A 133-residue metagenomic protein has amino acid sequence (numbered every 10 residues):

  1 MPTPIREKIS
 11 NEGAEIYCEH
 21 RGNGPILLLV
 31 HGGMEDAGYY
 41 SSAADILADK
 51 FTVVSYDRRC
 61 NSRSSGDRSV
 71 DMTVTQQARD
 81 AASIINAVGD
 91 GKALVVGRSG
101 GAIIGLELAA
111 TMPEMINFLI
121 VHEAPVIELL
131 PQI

Functional and structural regions predicted by a protein language model:
P2, E7-G66, V70, I84: Conserved HGGG/HGGXW glycine-rich cap/lid loop of the alpha/beta-hydrolase fold
P4-I5, N23, G89-G91, M115: Short loop/turn motifs at secondary-structure junctions
Y39-Y40, S64-S65, G105-E107, L130-P131: Short glycine-/acidic-enriched loop or helix-start segments at secondary-structure transitions that form or flank
A48, A82, A110-P113: A structural alpha-helix within SAM-dependent methyltransferase catalytic domains
S65-Q77, L129-L130: Catalytic nucleophile-loop/oxyanion-hole region of alpha/beta-hydrolase and closely related hydrolase-like folds
T75-A93: Conserved acidic catalytic loop of the alpha/beta-hydrolase fold
G91-L130: Conserved hydrolase catalytic core segment
